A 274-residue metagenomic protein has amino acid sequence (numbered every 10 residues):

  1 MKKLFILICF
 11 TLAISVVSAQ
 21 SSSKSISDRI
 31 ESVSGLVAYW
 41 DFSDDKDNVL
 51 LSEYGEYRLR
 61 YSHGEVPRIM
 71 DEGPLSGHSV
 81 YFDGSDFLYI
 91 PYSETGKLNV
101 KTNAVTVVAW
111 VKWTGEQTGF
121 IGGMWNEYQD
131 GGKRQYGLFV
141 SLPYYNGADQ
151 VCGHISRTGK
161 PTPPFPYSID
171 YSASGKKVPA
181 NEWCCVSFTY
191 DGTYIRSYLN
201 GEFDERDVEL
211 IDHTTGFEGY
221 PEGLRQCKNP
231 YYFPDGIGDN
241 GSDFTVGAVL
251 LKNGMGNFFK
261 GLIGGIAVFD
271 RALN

Functional and structural regions predicted by a protein language model:
M1-L4, Q20: Positively charged n-region of N-terminal signal peptides that target proteins for export
L4-A13: Sec-dependent N-terminal signal peptides
A13-A19: C-terminal segment of classical bacterial N-terminal signal peptides
Q20-L273: Extracellular glycan-associated modules
